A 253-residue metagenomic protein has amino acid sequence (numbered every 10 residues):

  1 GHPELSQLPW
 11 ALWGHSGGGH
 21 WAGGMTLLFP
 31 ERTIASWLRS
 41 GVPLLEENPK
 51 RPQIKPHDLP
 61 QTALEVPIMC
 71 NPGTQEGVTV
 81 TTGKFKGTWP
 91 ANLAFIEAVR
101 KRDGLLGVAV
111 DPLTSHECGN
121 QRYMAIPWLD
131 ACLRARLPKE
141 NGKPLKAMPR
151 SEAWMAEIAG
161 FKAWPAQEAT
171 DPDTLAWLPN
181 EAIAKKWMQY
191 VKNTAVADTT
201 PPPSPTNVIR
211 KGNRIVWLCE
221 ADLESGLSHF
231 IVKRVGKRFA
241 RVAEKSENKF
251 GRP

Functional and structural regions predicted by a protein language model:
G1-G17, L27-T33: Gly/Ser-rich "nucleophile elbow"/oxyanion-hole loop immediately N-terminal to the catalytic nucleophile in hydrolases
P3-L8, T62-L64, R102-D103, S225-G226: Short helix-terminating capping/connector loops at secondary-structure junctions
Q7, R32-I34, P205, E224-L227: Core-facing hydrophobic residues within beta-strands of well-ordered domains
W21-M25: Hydrolases whose catalytic domains are alpha/beta-hydrolase-1, hotdog thioesterase, or metallo-beta-lactamase-like
I34-R122: The feature captures the conserved acid-bearing segment of alpha/beta-hydrolase catalytic domains
K101-G104, D111-T206: Alpha/beta-hydrolase-fold serine-hydrolase catalytic core, especially in secreted/extracellular enzymes
K211-S225: Conserved aromatic anchor
S225-P253: Recognizes extended acidic, P/S/T-rich segments that occur within or adjacent to Ig-like beta-sandwich modules
